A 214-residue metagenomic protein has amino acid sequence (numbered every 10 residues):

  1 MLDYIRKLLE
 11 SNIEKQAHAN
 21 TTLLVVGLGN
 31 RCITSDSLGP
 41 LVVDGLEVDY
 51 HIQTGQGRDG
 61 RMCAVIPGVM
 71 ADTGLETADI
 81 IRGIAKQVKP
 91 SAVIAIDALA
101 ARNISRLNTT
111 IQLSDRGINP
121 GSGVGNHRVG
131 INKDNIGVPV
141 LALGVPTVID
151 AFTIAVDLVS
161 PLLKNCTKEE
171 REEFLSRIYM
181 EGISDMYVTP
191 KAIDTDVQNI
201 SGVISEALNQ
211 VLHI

Functional and structural regions predicted by a protein language model:
M1-T21: Extended, charged alpha/beta regions that create polyanion-binding interfaces
D3-Y4, S37, L41, E76-I80 (+2 more regions): Conserved active-site and cofactor/substrate-binding residues in soluble primary-metabolism enzymes
R6, E10, P40-E47, R82 (+1 more regions): Predominant activation on well-ordered alpha-helical scaffold segments within soluble catalytic domains
T22-I33, A64-G68: Short glycine-rich or small-residue beta-strand-to-loop segments that form or flank ligand, phosphate, metal/Fe-S
L28-S37, A71, A98-R102: Gly/Ser/Thr-rich loops at beta-strand to alpha-helix junctions that form or flank small-molecule/cofactor-binding
L38-A71: Anionic-ligand anchoring segments at beta-strand to alpha-helix junctions in alpha/beta enzyme folds, i.e., glycine
R58-P90: A structural-propensity feature for long, helix-poor, extended segments
V65-I66, A95-I214: A structural signal for small-residue-enriched, beta-sheet-centric alpha/beta enzyme cores and oligomeric scaffold folds
